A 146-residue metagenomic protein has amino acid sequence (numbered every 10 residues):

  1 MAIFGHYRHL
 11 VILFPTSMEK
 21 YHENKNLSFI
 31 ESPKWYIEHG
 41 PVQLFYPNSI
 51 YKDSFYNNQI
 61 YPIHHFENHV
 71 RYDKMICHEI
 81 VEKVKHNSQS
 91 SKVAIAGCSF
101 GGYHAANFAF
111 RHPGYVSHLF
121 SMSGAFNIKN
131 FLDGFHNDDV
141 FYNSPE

Functional and structural regions predicted by a protein language model:
M1-E146: Non-catalytic cap/lid and distal C-terminal segments of serine-dependent acyl enzymes
